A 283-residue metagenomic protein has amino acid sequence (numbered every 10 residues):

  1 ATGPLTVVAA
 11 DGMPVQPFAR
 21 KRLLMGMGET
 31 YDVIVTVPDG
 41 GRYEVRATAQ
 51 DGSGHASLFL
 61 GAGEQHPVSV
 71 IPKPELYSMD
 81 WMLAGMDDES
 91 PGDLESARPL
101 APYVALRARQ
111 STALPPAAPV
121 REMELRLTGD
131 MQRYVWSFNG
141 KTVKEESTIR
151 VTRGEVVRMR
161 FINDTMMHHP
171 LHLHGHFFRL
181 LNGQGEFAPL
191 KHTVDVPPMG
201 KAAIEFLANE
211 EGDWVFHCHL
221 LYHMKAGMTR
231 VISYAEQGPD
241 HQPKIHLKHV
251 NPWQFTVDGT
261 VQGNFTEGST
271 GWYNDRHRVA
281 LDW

Functional and structural regions predicted by a protein language model:
A1, F161-T165: Asparagine-centered strand-capping/turn motif at beta-strand->loop junctions
A1-T6, L171-F178: Short acidic, flexible loop segments centered on an aromatic residue
T6-I34, T142-E145, L181-I204: A cross-kingdom feature marking solvent-exposed beta-strand/loop segments within repeated, beta-rich binding/scaffold
Q16-V156, N209-D213, H217-N251: Extended terminal and domain-junction accessory segments
D32, R158, A203, T256 (+1 more regions): Membrane-embedded beta-strand positions in outer-membrane beta-barrel channels/transporters
D39, T165-M167: Short, acidic/polar linear motifs in exposed loop/turn regions
H168, H176-E211, V215-H217, M224-A226 (+1 more regions): C-terminal soluble interaction/assembly domains
E236-W283: Outer-membrane beta-barrel initiation region
